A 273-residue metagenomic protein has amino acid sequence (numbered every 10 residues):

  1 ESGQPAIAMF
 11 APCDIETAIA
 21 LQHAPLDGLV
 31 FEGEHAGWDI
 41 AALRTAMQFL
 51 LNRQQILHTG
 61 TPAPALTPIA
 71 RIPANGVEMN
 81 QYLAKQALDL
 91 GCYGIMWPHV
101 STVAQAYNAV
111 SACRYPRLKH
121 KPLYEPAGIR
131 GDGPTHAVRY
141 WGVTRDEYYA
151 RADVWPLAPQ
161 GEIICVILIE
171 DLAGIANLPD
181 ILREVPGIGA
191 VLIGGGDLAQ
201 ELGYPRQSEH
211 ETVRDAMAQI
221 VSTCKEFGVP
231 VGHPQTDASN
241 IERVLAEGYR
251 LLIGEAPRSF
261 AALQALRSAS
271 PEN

Functional and structural regions predicted by a protein language model:
E1-A8, H58-T59, R145-E162, A218-Q219: N-terminal amphipathic alpha-helix/helix-capping segment at the start of soluble metabolic enzymes
I7-A11, L29-F31, L66-I72, I95-W97 (+5 more regions): Hydrophobic faces of well-ordered beta-strands that scaffold small-molecule active sites in alpha/beta enzyme cores
A11, I15-T17, I40, R53-A106 (+1 more regions): Active-site beta->alpha loop and helix N-cap motifs at the rims of alpha/beta catalytic domains
T17-F49, G195-E211: Glycine-rich, proline-tolerant flexible connector loops at the mouths of alpha/beta enzymes
A36, G91-Q105, V191-L202, R250-S268: Glycine-rich phosphate-binding active-site loops on the catalytic face of alpha/beta enzymes
I40-G76, C113-P126, R139, L157-Q160 (+1 more regions): Alpha-helix-loop-beta-strand connector modules within alpha/beta enzyme cores
A46-M47, V103-K119, P257-N273: C-terminal helical cap(s) of enzyme catalytic domains, especially alpha/beta-barrels
L90, G94-P186, G195: Conserved anion-binding
